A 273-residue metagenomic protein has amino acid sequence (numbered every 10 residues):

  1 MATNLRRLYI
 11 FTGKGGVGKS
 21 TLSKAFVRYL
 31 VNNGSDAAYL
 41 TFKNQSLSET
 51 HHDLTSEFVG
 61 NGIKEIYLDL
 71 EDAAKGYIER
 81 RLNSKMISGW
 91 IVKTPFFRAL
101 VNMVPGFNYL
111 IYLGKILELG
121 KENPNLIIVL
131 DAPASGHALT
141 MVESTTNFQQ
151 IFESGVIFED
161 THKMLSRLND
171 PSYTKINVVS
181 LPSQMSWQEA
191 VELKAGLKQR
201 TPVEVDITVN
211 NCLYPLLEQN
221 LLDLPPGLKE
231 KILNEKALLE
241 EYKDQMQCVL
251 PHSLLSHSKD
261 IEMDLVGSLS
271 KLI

Functional and structural regions predicted by a protein language model:
A2-N4, Y173, Q184-I273: C-terminal lobe/tail of nucleotide-utilizing enzymes
R6, G34-D36, N61, D170-I176 (+1 more regions): Short glycine-/polar-rich loops that comprise or flank the Walker A/P-loop and associated switch/sensor motifs
Y9-A73, V142-T146: Walker A/P-loop NTP-binding active-site region of P-loop NTPases, recognizing the glycine-rich GxxxxGKT/S
F11-T12, L40-F42, D131, N177-P182 (+1 more regions): Conserved beta-strand segments of the P-loop GTPase G domain that flank and frequently precede/overlap
L47-T50, A73-G76, G136-M141, W187-Q188 (+2 more regions): Switch/connector loops and helix/strand junctions flanking conserved nucleotide-binding motifs in nucleotide-processing
F58-I66, P124-N125, S172, V203 (+1 more regions): A short helix-to-beta-strand connector/capping loop
I78-F148: Phosphate-binding/switch loop-helix module in NTP-utilizing enzymes
L139-P182: Inter-motif core of Ras-like GTPase G domains
